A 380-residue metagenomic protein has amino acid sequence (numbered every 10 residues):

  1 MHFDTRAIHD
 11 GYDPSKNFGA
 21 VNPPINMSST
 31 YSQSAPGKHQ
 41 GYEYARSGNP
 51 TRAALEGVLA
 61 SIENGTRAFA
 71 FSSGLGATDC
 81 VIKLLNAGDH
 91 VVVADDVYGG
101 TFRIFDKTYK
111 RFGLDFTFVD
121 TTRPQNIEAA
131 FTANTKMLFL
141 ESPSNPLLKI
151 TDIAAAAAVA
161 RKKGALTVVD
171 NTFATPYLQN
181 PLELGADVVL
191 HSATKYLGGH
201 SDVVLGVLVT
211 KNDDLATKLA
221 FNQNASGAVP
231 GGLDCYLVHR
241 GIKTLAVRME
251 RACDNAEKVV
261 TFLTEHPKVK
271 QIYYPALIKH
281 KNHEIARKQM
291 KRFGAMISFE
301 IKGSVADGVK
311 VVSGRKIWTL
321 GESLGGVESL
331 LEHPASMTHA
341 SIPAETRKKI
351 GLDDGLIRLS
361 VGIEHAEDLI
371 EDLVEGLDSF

Functional and structural regions predicted by a protein language model:
M1-Y42, N49: N-terminal glycine-rich, Lys/His-bearing helix-loop that initiates the first secondary-structure elements of many
H9, A68-K268, Y273, E284: Conserved PLP-enzyme active-site core in the AAT-like
I25-N26, S34-A54, V58-S61, L330-G355: Glycine-rich phosphate/pyrophosphate-binding loop and adjacent beta-alpha nucleotide/cofactor-binding cores
T30-D79, K83-L84, G100-Y109: Conserved N-terminal alpha-helix of the aminotransferase class I/II PLP-enzyme fold
K107, D115, A133, R248 (+2 more regions): PLP-dependent enzyme catalytic core of the Aspartate aminotransferase-like
S226-G227, G314-G325, G376-F380: A common structural junction motif
V238-V247, A295-K302, R358-G362: Short, well-ordered beta-strand elements within core beta-sheets of diverse protein domains
E257-E322, I342-K348: Conserved small-domain helix->loop->beta segment predominantly found in fold-type I
